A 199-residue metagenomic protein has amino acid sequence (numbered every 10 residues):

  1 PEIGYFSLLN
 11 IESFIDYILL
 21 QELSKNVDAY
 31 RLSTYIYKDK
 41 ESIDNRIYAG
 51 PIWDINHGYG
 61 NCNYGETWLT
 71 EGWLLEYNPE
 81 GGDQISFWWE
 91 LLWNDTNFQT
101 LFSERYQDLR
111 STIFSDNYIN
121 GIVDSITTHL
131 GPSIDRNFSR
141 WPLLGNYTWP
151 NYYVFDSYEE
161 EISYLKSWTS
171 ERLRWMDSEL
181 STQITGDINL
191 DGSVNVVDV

Functional and structural regions predicted by a protein language model:
P1-R31, Y37-D39, D44-I184: Middle-to-C-terminal accessory/interaction subdomains
K25-V27, N189-G192: Residues in Ca2+-coordinating acidic/glycine-rich loops
D191-V199: Alpha-helical segments with a strong preference for the paired helices of cellulosomal dockerin domains
